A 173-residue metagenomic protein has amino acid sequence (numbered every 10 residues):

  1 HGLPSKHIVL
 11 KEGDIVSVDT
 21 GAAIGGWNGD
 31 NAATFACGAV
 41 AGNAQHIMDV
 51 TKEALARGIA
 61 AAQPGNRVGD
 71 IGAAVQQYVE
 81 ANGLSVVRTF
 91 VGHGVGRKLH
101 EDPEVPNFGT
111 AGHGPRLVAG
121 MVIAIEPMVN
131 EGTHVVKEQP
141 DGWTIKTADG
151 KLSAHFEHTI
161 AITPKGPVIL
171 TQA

Functional and structural regions predicted by a protein language model:
H1-A173: Active-site neighborhoods and metal-handling regions in enzymes and metal-associated proteins
